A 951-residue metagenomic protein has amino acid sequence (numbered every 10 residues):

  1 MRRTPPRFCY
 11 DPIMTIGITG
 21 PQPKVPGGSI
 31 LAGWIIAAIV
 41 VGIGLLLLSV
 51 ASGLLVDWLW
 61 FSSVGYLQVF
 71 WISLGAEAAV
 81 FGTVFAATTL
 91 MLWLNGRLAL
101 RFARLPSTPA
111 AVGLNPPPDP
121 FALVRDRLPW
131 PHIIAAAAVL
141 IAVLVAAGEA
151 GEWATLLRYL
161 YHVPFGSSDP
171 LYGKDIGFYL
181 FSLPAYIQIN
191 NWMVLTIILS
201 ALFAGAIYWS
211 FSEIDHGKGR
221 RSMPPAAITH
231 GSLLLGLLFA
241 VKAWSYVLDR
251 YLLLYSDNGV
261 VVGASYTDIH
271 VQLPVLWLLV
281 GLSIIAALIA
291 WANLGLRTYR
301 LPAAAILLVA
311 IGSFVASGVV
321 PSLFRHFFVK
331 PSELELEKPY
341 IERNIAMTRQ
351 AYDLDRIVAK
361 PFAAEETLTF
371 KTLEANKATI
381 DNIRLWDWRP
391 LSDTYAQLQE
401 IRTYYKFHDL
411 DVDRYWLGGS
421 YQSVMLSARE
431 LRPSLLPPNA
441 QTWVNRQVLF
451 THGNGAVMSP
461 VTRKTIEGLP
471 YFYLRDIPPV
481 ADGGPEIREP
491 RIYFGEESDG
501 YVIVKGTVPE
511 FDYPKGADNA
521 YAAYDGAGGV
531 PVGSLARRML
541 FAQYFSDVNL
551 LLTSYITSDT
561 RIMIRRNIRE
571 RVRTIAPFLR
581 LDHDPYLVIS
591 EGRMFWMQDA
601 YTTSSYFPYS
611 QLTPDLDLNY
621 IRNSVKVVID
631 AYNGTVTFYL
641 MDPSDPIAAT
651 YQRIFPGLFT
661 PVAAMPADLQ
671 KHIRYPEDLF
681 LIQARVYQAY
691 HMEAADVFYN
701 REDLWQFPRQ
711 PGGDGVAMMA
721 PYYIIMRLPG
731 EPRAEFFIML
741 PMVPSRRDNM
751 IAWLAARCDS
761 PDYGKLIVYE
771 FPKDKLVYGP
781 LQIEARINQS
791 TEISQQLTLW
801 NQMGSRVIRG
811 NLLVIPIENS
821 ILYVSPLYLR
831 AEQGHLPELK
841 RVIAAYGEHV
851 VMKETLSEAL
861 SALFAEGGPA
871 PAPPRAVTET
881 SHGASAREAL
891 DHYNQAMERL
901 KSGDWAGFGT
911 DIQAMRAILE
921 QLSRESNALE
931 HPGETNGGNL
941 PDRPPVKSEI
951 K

Functional and structural regions predicted by a protein language model:
M1-I13: Short, Lys/Arg-enriched N-terminal segments with co-localized hydrophobic residues within the first ~10-30 amino acids
I16-K24, A37-V40, G44-S62, L67-S902 (+1 more regions): Soluble extracytoplasmic regions of secretory-pathway and membrane proteins
G28-I30: Short, composition-biased local secondary-structure segments
K951: C-terminal polymerase-core module
